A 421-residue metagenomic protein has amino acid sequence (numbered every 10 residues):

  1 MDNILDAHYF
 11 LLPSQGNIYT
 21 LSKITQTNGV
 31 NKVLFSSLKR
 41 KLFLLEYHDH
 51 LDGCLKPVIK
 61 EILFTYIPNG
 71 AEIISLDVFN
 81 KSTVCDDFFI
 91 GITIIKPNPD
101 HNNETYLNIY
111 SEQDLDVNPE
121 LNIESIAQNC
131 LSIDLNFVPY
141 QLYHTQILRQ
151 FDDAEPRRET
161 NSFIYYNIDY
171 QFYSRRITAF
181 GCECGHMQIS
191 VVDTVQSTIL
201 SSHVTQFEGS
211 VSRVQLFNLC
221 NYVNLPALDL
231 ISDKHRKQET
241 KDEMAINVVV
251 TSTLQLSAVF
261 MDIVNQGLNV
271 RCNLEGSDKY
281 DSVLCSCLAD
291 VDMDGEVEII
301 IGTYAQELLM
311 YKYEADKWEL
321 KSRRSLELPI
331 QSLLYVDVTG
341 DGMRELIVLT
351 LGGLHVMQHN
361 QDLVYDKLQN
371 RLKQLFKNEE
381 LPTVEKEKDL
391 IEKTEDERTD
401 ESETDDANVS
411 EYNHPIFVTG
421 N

Functional and structural regions predicted by a protein language model:
M1-N421: Beta-propeller-forming repeat regions
